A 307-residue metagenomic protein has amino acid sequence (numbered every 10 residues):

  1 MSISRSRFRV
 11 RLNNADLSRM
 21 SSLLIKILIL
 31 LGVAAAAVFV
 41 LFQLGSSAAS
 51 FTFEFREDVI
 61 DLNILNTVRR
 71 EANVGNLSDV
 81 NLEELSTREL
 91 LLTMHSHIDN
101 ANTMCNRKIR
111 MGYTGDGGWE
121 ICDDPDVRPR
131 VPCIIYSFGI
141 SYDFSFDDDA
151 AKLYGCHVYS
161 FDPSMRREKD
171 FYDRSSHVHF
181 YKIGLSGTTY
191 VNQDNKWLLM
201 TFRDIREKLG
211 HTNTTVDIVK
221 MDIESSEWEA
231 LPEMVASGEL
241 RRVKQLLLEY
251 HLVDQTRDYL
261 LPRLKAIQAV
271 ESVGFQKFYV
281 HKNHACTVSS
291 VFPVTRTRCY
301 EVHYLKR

Functional and structural regions predicted by a protein language model:
S2-R307: Phosphate/nucleotide-binding beta-alpha loop and adjacent structural elements of enzyme active sites
